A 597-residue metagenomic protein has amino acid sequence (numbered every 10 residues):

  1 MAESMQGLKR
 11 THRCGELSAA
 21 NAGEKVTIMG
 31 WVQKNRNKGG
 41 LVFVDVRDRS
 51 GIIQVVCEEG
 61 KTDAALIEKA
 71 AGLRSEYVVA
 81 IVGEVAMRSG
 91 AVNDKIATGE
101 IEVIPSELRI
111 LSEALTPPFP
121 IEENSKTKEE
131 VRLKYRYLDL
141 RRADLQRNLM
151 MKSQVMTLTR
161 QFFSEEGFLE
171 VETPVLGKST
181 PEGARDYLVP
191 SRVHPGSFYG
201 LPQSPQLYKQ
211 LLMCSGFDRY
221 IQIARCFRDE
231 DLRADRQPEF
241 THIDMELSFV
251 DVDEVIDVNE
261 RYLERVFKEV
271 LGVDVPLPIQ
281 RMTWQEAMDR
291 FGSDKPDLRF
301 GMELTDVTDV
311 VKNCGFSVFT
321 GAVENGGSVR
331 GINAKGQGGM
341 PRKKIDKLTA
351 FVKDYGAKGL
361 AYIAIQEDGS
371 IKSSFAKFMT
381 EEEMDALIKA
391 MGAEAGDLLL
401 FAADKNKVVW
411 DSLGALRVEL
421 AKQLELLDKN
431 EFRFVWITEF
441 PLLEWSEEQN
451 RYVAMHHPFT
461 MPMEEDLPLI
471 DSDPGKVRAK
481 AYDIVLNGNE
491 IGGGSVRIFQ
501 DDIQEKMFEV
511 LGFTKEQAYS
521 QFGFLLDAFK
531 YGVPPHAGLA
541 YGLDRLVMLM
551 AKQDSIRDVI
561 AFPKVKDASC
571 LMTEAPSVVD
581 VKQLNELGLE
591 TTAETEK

Functional and structural regions predicted by a protein language model:
M1-K597: Class II aminoacyl-tRNA synthetase catalytic cores and aaRS-like
